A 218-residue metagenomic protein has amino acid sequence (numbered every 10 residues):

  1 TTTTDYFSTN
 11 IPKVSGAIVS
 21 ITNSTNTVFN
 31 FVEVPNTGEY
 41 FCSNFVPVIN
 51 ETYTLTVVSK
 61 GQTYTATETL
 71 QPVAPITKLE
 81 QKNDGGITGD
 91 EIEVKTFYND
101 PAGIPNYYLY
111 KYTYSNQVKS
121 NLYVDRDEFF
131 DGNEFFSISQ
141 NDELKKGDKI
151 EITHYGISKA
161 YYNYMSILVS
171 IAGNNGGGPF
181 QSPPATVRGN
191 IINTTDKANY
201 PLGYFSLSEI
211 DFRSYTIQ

Functional and structural regions predicted by a protein language model:
T1-Q218: A sequence/structural signal for flexible, mid-protein segments enriched in small/helix-disrupting residues
